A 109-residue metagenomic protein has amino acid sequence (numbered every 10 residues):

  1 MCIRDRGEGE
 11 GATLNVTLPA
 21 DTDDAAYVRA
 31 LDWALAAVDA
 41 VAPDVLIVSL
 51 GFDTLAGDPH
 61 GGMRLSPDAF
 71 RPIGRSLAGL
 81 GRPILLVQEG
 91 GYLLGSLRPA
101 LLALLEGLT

Functional and structural regions predicted by a protein language model:
R4-T109: A general "terminal functional-core" signal
